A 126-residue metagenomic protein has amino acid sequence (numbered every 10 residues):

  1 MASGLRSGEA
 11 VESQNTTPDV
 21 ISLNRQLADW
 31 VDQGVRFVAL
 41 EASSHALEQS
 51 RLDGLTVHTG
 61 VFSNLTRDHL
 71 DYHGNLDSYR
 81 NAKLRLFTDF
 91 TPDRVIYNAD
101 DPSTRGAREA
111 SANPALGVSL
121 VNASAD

Functional and structural regions predicted by a protein language model:
M1-G8, A42-S43: Short beta-strand-centered segment that lines the nucleotide-binding/catalytic pocket of NTP-utilizing
G8-V20, D68-N75: Flexible beta-alpha connector loops of hexameric P-loop NTPases
T16-T17, L52-T59: A glycine- and small-aliphatic-rich helix-loop capping segment at beta-alpha/alpha-beta transitions that lines
Q33-V35, A39, E48, V57-D126: Acidic, Mg2+-coordinating active-site environments of NTP-dependent enzymes
A46-L52: Short amphipathic alpha-helices and their capping/turn segments at secondary-structure boundaries
